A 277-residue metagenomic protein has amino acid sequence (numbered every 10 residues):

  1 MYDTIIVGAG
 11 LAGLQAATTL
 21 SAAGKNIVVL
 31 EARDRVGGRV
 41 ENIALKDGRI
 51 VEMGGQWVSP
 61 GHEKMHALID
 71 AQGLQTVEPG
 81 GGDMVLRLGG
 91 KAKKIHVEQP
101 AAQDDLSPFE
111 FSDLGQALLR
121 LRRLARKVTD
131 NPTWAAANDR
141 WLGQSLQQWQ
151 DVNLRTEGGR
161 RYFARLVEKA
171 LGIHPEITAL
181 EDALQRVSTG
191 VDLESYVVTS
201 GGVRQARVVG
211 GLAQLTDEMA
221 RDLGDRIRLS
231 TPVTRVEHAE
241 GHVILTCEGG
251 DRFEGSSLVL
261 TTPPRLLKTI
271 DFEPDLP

Functional and structural regions predicted by a protein language model:
M1-P277: FAD-dinucleotide binding site
